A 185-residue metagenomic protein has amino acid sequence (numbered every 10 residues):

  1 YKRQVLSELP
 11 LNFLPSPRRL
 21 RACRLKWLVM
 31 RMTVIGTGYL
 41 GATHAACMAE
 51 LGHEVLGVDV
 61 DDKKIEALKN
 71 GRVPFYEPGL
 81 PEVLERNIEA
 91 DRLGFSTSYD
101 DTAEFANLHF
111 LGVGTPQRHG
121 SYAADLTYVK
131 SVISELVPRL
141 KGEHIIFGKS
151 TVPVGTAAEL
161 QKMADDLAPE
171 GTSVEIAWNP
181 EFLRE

Functional and structural regions predicted by a protein language model:
Y1-Q4: Conserved small/polar residues in nucleotide/adenosyl-binding loops
R31, E54, V60-N107, G114-A123 (+2 more regions): Conserved N-terminal Rossmann-fold NAD(P) cofactor-binding segment
T37-G38: Glycine-rich Rossmann-fold phosphate-binding loop(s) that bind the pyrophosphate of adenine dinucleotide cofactors
G41-A42: N-terminal Rossmann-fold NAD(P) dinucleotide-binding loop
A45, A49-E50: Gly/Ala-rich phosphate-binding loop of Rossmann-like dinucleotide-binding domains, activating on the conserved
Q117-F182: Rossmann-like NAD(P)(H) cofactor-binding subdomain of soluble oxidoreductases
